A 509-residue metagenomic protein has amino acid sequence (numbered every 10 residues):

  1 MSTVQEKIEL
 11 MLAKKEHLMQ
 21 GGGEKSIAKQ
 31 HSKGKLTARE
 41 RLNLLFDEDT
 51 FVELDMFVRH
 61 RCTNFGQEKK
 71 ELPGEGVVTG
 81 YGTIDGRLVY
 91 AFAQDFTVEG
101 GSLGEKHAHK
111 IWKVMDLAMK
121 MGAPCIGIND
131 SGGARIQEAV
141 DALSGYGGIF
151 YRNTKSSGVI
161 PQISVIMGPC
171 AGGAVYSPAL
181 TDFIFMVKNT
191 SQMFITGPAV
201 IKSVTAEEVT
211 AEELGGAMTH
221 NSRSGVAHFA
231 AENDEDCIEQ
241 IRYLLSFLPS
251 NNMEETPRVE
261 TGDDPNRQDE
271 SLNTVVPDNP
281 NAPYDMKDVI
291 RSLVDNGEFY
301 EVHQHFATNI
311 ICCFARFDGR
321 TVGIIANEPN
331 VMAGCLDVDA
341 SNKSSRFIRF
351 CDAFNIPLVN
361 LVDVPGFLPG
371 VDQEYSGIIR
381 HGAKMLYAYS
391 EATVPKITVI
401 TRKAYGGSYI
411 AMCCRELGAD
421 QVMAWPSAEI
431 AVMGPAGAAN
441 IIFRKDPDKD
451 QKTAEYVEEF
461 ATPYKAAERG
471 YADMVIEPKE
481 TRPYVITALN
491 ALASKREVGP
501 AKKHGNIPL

Functional and structural regions predicted by a protein language model:
M1-L509: Ligand-binding clefts of soluble mixed alpha/beta catalytic domains
